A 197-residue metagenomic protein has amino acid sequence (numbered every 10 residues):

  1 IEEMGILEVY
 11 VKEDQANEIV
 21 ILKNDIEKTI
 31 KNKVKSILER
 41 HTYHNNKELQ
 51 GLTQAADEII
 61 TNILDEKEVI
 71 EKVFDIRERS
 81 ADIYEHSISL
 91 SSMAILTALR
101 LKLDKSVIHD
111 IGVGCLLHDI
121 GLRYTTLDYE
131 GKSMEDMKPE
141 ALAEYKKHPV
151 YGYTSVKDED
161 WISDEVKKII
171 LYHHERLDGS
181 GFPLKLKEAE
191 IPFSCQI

Functional and structural regions predicted by a protein language model:
E2-Y10, D14: His/Asp/Glu-rich acidic catalytic environments and adjacent acidic regulatory segments
I6-L7, E39, E175: Non-catalytic alpha-helical coupling and interface elements of nucleotide-dependent molecular machines and regulators
V9-V11, L90, I170, I197: Hydrophobic aliphatic residue packing
D14-K146, Y151-D160, D164-E165, K185: Acidic/His-rich, divalent-metal-binding segments that scaffold phosphate/diphosphate chemistry
C115, V156-I197: Histidine/acidic-rich helix-loop-helix segments that form or flank divalent-metal centers in metalloenzyme catalytic
